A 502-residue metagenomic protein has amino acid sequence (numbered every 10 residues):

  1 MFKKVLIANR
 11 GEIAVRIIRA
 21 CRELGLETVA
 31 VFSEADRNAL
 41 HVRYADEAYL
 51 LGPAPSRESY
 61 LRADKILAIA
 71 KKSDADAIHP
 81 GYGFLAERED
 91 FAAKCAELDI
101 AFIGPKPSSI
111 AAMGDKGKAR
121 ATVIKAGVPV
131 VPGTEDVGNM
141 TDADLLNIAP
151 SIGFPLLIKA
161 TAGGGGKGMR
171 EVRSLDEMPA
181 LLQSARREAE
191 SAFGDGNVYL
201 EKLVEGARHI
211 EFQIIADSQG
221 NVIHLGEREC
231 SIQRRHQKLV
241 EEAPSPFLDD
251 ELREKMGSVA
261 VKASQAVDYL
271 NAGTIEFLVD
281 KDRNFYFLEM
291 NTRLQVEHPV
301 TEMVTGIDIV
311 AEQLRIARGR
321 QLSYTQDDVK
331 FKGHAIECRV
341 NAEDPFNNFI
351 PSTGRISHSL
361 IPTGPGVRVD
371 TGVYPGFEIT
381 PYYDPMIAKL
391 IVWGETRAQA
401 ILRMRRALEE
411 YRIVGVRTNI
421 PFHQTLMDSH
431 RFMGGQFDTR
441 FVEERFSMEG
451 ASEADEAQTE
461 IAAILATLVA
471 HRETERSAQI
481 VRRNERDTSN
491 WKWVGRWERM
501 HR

Functional and structural regions predicted by a protein language model:
M1-I275, V279-N291, Q295: N-terminal beta-alpha lobe that positions the nucleotide/phosphoryl donor in ATP/NTP-coupled carboxylate activation
A260, P299-R502: Catalytic cores of soluble metabolic enzymes centered on carboxylation/carboxyl-transfer
